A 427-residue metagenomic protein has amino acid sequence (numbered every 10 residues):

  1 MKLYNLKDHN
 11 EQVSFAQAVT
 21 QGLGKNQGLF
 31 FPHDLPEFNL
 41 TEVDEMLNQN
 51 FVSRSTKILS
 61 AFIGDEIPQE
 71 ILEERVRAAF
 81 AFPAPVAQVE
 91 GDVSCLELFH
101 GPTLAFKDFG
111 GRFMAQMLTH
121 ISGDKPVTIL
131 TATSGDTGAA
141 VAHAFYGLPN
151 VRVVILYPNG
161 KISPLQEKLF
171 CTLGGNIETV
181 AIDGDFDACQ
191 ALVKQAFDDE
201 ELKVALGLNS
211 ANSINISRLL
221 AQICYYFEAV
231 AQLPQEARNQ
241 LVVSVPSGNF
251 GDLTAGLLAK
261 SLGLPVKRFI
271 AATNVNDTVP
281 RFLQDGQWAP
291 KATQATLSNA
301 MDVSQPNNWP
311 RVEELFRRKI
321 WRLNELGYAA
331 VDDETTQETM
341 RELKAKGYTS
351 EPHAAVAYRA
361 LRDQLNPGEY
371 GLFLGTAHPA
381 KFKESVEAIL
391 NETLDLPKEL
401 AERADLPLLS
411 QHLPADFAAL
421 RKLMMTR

Functional and structural regions predicted by a protein language model:
M1-R427: PLP-dependent amino-acid enzyme catalytic core
